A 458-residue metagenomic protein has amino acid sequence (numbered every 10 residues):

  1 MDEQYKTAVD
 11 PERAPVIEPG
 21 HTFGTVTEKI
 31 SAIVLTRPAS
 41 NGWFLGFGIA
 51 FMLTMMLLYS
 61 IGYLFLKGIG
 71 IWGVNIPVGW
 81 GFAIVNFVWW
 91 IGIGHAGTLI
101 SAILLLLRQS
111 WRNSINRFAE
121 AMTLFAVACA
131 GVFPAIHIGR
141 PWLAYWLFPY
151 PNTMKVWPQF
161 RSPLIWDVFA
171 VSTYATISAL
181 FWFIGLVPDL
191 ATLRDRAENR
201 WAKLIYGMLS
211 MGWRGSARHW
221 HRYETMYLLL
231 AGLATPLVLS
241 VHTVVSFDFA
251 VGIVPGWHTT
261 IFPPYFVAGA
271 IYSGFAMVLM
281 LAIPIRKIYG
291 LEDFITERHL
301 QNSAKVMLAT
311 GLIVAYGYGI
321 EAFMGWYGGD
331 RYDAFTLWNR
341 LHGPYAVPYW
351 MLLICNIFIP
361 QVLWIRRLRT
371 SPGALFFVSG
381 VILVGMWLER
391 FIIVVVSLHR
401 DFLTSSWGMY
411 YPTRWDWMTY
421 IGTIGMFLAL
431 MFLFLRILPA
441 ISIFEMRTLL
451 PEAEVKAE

Functional and structural regions predicted by a protein language model:
M1-W43, Y145-Q159, D189-T225, E297-R298 (+2 more regions): Extramembrane terminal tails and long inter-domain/linker segments of multi-pass membrane proteins
D2-H21, I61-W72, P77-W80, F87-A217 (+2 more regions): Transmembrane-helix bundle segments that line or gate the permeation/cavity pathway in multi-pass membrane proteins
L35, S40-Y63, N152-L352, R369 (+1 more regions): Long, contiguous internal "core" modules enriched in hydrophobic/ aromatic residues
L57-Y63, G131-W142, G317-M324, M386-V396: C-terminal TM-helix exit segments that contain a strictly Trp-centered aromatic cap at the helix terminus
A96-R108, Y174-A191, M277-K287, I357-G373 (+1 more regions): Transmembrane alpha-helical segments in integral membrane proteins
F133, V314, I382-M386, F432-L435: Alpha-helical transmembrane segments of multi-pass membrane proteins
V254-H258, D330-Y332, R369, V394-R414: Extracellular/periplasmic helix-loop-helix junctions in multi-pass membrane proteins
A374-V384: Central hydrophobic cores of alpha-helical transmembrane segments in multi-pass integral membrane proteins
